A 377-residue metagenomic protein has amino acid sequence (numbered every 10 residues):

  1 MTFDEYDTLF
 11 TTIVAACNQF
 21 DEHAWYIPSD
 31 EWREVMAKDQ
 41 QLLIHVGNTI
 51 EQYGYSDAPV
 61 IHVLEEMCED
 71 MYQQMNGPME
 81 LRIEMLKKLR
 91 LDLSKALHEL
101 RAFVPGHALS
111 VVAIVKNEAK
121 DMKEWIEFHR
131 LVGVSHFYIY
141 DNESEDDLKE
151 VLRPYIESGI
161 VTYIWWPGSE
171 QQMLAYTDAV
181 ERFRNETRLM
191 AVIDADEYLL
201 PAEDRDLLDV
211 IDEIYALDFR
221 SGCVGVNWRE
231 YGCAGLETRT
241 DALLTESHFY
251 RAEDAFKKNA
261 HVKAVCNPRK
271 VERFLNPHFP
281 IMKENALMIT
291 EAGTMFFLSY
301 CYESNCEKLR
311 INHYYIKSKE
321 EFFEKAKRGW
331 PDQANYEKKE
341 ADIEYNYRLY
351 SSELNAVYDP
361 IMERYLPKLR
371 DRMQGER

Functional and structural regions predicted by a protein language model:
T2-L89: Long, low-complexity or tandemly repetitive, helically biased scaffold regions used for multimeric assembly/adhesion
D7-F10, V14, H62, Y176 (+1 more regions): Catalytic-site signature of metal-activated, phosphate-bearing donor transferases, centered on the GT-A/GT-A-like
I13-V14, M79-K123, E127: N-proximal low-complexity "stem/linker" segments adjacent to membrane-targeting elements
K120, G168-L174: A short, glycine-/small-residue-rich helix N-cap motif at loop->alpha-helix starts within glycosyltransferase
E127-H136: Short, acidic, metal-binding catalytic loop of nucleotide-sugar glycosyltransferases
D141-E157, G168: A conserved acidic beta->alpha catalytic loop
T177-L189: Active-site nucleotide-sugar/metal-binding loop of Leloir-type enzymes
T187-L200: Short beta-strand-to-loop acidic/aromatic patch adjacent to the donor-nucleotide binding site
